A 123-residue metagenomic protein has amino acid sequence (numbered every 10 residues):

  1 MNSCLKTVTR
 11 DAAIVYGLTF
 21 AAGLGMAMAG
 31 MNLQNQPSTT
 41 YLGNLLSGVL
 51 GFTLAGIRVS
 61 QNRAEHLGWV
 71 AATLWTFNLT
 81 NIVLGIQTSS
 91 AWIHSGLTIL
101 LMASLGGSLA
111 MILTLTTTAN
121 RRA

Functional and structural regions predicted by a protein language model:
M1-A123: Juxtamembrane/disordered regions of integral membrane proteins
